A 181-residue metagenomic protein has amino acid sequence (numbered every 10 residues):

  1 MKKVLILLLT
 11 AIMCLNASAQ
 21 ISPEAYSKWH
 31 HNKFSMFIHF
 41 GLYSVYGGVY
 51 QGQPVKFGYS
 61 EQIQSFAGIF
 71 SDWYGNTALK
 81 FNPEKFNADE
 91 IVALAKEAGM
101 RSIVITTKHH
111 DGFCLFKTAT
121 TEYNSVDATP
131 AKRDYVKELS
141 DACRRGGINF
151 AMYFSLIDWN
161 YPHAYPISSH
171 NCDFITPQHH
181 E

Functional and structural regions predicted by a protein language model:
M1-V4, A95: Positively charged n-region of N-terminal signal peptides that target proteins for export
V4-L15: Sec-dependent N-terminal signal peptides
A19-E181: Mature catalytic domains of secreted/periplasmic carbohydrate-active enzymes
